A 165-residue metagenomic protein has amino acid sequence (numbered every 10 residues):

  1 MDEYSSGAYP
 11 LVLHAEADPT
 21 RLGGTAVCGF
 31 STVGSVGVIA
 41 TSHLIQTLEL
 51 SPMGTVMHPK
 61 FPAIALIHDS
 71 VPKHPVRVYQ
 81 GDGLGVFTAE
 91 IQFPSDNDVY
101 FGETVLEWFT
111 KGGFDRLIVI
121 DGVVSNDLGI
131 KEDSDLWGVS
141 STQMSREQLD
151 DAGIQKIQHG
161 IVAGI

Functional and structural regions predicted by a protein language model:
D2-E90: N-terminal short beta-loop-beta anion/metal-coordinating cradle
F30-S31, E90-D96, L149-Q158: Flexible, glycine/proline-enriched loop segments at strand-loop-helix junctions that form or flank small-ligand binding
S35-I39, D96-Y100, G160, G164: Conserved active-site and cofactor/substrate-binding residues in soluble primary-metabolism enzymes
H68-K73, D96-L106: Short acidic (Asp/Glu) patches
P94-N97, V124-I130: Short, well-ordered, mixed-charge alpha-helical segments that flank or form enzyme active sites
D115-I118: Structural motif
N126-I165: Catalytic cores of processing enzymes, dominated by hydrolases/peptidases, characterized by acidic/His-rich
